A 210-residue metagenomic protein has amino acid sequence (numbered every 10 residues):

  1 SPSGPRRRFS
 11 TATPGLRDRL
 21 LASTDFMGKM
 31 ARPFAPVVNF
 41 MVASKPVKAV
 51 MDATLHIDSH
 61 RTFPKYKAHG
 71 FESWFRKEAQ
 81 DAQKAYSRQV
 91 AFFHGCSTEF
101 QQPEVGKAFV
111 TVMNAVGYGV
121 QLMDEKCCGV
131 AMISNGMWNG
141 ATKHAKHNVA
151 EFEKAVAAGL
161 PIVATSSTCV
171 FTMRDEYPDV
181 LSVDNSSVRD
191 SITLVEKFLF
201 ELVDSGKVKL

Functional and structural regions predicted by a protein language model:
P2-L210: Iron-sulfur cluster-binding electron-transfer modules in prokaryotic oxidoreductases
